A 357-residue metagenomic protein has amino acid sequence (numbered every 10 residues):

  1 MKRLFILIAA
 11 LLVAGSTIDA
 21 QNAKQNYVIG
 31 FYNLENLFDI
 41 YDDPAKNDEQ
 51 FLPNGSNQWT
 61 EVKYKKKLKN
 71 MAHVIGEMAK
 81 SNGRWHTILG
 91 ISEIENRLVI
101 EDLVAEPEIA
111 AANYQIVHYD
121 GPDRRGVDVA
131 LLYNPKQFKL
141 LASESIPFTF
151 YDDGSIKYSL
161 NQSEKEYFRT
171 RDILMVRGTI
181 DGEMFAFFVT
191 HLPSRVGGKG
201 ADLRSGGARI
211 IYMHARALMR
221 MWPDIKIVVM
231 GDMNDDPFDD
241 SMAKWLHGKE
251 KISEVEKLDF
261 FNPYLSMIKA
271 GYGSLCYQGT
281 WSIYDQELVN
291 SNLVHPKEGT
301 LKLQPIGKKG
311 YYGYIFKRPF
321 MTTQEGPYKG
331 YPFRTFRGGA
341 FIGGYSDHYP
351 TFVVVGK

Functional and structural regions predicted by a protein language model:
L4-V13: Sec-dependent N-terminal signal peptides
I18-E106, N113, V117-V129, Y314 (+3 more regions): N-terminal, active-site-proximal structural segment of metallo-dependent hydrolase catalytic domains
Q21, S205, R216-K226, D235-K357: Metal-dependent phosphoester-hydrolase catalytic domains
Q21-I29, F38, Q137-K139, F168-S194 (+1 more regions): Beta-strand-turn-beta hairpins that frame and shape the catalytic cleft of phosphate-ester-processing enzymes
Y32-L34, Y64-K67, M71, I75-I100 (+5 more regions): Active-site beta-strand/loop signature of hydrolases that rely on acidic residues for catalysis
L34-F38, I94-L98, G121-R125, Q137-K139 (+6 more regions): Solvent-exposed loop/turn segments at secondary-structure junctions within structured extracellular/periplasmic domains
A45, I180-M213: Metal-dependent phosphoester/phosphodiester hydrolase catalytic core
I94-M184: Structured beta-strand-rich core segments of catalytic domains in phosphoester-bond hydrolases
